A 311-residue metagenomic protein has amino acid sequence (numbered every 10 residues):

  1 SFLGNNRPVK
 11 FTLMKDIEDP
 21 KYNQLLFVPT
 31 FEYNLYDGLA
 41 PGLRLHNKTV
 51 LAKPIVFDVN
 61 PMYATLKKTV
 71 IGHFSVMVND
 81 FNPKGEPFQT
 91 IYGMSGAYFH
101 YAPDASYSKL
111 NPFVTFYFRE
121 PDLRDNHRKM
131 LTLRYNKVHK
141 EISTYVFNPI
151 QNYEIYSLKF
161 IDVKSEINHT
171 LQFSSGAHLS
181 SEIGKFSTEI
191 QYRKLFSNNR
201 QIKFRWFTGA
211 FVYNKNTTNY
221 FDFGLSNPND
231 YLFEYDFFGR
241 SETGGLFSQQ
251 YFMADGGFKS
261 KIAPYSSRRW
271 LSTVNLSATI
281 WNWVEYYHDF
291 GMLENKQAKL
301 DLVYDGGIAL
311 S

Functional and structural regions predicted by a protein language model:
S1-P87, T115-E120, R124-D125, S143-I167 (+3 more regions): Outer-membrane beta-barrel initiation region
P29-Y33, L43, V59-Y63, T90-Y98 (+6 more regions): Transmembrane beta-barrel strands of outer-membrane/channel proteins
F31, F88-D104, K109-T115, V146 (+1 more regions): C-terminal outer-membrane beta-barrel translocator/porin domains of Gram-negative envelope proteins and their
L35, L51, T65-T69, N82-K84 (+8 more regions): Gram-negative outer-membrane beta-barrel proteins
N47-T49, V59, Y63-T65, H73-N79 (+7 more regions): Generic alpha-helical propensity signal that fires on short helical segments and nearby coil/disordered stretches
L300-S311: C-terminal beta-signal and terminal closure region of outer-membrane beta-barrel proteins
